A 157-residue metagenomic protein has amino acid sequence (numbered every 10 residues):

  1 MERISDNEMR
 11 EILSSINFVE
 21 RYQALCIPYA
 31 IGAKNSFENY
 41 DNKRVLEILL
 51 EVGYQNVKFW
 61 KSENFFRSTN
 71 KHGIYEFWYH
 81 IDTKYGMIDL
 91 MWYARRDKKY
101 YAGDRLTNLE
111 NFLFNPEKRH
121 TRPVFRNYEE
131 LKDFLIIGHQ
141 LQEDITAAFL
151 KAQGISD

Functional and structural regions predicted by a protein language model:
M1-R44, W60-K61, F66-W78, Y85-D157: Intrinsically disordered, low-complexity regulatory regions enriched in serine/threonine/proline and acidic residues
E47: Surface-exposed charge patches
L50-S62: Short secondary-structure junctions
